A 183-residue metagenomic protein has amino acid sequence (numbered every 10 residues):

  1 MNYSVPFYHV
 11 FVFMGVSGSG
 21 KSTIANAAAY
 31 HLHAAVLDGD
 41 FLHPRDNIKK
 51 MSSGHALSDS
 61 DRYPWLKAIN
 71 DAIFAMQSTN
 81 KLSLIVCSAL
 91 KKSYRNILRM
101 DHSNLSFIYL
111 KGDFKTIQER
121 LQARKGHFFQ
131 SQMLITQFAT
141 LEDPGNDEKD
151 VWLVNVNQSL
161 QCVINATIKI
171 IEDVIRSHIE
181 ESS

Functional and structural regions predicted by a protein language model:
M1-Y8: Extreme N-terminal, non-catalytic leader segments that precede Walker-type/kinase nucleotide-binding cores
F13: Hydrophobic anchor at the beta1->P-loop junction of P-loop NTPases
S17: The conserved Walker
K21: Conserved lysine of the Walker
N26-D71: Conserved substrate/cofactor phosphate-moiety recognition/catalytic segment in nucleotide-dependent phosphotransferases
S60-H102, L110: Glycine-rich phosphate-binding loop used to anchor ATP phosphates in small-molecule kinases, encompassing both
D101-R120, V154: Conserved phosphate-donor/acceptor-positioning beta-strand/loop module used by diverse small-molecule
A123-A166: Small-molecule kinase domains that catalyze NTP-dependent phosphoryl transfer to phosphate-bearing small molecules
